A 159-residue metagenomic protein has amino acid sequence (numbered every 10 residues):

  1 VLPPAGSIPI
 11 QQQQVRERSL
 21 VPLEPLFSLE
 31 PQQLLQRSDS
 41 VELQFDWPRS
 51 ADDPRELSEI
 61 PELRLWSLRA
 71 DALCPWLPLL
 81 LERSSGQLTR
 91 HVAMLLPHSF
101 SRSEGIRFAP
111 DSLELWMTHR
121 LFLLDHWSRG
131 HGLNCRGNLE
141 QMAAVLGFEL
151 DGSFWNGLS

Functional and structural regions predicted by a protein language model:
V1-D39, D53-E59, C74-L158: Glycine-centered motif in EGF-like
S40-S50: Generic short beta-strand segments
V41-L43, W66, L79: One face of beta-strands
W47, A70, S85: Residues that form ligand- and interface-recognition hot spots within folded domains
R64-A70: Short, structured motif recognition centered on aromatic/hydrophobic residues
